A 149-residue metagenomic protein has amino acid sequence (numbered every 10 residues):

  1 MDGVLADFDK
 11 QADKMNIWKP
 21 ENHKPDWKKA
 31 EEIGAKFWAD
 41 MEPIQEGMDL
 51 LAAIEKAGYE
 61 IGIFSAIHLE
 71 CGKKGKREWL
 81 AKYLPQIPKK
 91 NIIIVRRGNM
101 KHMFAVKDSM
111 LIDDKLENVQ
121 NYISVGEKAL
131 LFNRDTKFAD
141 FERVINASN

Functional and structural regions predicted by a protein language model:
M1-W38, S124-V125: Active-site neighborhood of HAD-like aspartate-dependent phosphohydrolases
A6-D9, K14, I61-I63, E70-K74 (+3 more regions): Short catalytic/ligand-binding loop motif for oxyanion handling, primarily in non-cytosolic enzymes, centered on
W38, E42, G47-L80: Substrate-recognition element of Asp-dependent hydrolases with the DxDx(T/V) motif
A52, E142-N149: Intrinsically disordered, low-complexity terminal extensions that flank but exclude the folded catalytic cores
E60-G62, I93, M110, L130: A structural signal for isolated positions on well-ordered beta-strands in alpha/beta enzyme cores
G62-L69, R77, K82-M103: A short, structured active-site edge motif that brings together acidic residues
N91-Y122: Conserved Lys-Pro-Asp/Glu-containing loop-to-beta segment of HAD-superfamily phosphomonoesterases, centered on
M110-V144: Acidic, Mg2+-coordinating phosphoryl-transfer loop and its flanking beta/alpha structural elements, shared across
